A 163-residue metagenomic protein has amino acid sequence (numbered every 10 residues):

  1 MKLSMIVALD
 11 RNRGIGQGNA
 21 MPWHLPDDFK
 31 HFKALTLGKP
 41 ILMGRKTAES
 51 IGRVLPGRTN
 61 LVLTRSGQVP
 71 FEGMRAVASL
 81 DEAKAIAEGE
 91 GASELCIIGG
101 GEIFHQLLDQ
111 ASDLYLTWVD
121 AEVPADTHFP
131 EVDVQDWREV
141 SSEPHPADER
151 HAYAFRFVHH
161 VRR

Functional and structural regions predicted by a protein language model:
M1-R163: Enzymes that bind and transform nitrogen-containing heteroaromatic metabolites
